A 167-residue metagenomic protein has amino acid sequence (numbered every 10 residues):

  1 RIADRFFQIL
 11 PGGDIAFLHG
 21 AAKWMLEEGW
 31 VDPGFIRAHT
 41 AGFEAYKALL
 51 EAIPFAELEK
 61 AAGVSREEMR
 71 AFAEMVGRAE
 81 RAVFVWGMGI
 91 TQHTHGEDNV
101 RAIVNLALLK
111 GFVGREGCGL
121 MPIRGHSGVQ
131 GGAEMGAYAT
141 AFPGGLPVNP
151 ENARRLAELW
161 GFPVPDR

Functional and structural regions predicted by a protein language model:
R1-G128, F142, P147, N152-R167: Cofactor-pocket helix-loop regions in the catalytic cores of large enzyme subunits
Q130-A139: Long, low-complexity segments enriched in small/aliphatic residues
